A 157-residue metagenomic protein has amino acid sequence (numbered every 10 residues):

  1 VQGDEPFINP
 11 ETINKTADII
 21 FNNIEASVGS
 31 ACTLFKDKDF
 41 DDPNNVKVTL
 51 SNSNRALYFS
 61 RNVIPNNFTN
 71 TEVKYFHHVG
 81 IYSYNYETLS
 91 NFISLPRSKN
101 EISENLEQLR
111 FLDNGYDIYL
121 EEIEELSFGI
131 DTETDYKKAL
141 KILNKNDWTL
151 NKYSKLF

Functional and structural regions predicted by a protein language model:
V1-G3: Active-site acidic Asp-centered loop
P6-I8, S127: A short, conserved beta-strand element in the Rossmann-like catalytic core that flanks the donor/metal-binding loop
I8-S98: Conserved core of the sugar-phosphate nucleotidyltransferase
V73-F157: Conserved alpha/beta core of the MobA/IspD/sugar-nucleotide pyrophosphorylase nucleotidyltransferase superfamily
